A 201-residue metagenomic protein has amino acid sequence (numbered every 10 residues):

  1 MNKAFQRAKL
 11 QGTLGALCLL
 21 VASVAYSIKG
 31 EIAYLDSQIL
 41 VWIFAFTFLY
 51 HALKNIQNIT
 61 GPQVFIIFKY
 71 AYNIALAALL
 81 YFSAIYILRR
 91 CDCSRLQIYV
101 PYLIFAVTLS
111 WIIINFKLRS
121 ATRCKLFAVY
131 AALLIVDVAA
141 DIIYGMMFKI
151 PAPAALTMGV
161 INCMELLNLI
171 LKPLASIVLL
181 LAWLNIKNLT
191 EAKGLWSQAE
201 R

Functional and structural regions predicted by a protein language model:
N2-A8, L49-F65, W111-L126, S176-R201: Cytosolic juxtamembrane helix at the C-terminal end of the final transmembrane segment
A8-A22, Y72-L76: Alpha-helical transmembrane segments
G30-Q57: Selected alpha-helical membrane-embedding segments in polytopic membrane proteins
G30-Y34, I87-I98, T122, Y144-N168: Interfacial non-cytosolic loop connecting adjacent transmembrane helices
L40-F48, Q97-I112, K172, S176: Generic alpha-helical transmembrane segments
K54-F82: Alpha-helical transmembrane segments with an aromatic anchor "belt"
A77-A131: Membrane-proximal helix-loop-helix units in multi-pass membrane proteins
Y130-G194: Terminal transmembrane helical module of multi-pass membrane proteins
